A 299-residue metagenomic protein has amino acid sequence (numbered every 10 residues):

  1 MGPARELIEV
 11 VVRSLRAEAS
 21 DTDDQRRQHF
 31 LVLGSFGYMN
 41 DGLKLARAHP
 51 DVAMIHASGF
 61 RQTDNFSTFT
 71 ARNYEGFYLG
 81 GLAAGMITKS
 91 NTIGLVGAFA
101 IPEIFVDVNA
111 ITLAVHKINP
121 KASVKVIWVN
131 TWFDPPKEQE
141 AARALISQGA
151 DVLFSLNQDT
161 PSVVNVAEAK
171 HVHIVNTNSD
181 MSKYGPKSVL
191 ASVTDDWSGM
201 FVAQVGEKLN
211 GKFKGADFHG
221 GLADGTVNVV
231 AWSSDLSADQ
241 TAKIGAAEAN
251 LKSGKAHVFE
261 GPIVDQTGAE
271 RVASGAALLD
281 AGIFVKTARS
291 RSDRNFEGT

Functional and structural regions predicted by a protein language model:
M1-T299: A residue-level marker of the well-folded mature domains of exported/periplasmic proteins
